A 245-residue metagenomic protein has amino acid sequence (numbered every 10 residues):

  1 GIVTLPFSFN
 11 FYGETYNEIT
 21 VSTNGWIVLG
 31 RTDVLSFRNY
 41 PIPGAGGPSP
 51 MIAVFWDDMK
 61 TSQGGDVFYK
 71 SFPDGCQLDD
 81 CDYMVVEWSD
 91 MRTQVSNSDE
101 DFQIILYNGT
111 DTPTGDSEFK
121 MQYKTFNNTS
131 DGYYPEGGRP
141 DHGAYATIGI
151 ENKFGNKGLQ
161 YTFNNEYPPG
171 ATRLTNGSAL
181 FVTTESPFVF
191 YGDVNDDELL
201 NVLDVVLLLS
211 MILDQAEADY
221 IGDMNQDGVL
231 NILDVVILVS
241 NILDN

Functional and structural regions predicted by a protein language model:
G1-V189: Extracytoplasmic Ser/Thr/Pro-rich, glycosylation-prone low-complexity segments
S186-N245: Cellulosome-associated attachment modules in secreted, modular CAZymes
